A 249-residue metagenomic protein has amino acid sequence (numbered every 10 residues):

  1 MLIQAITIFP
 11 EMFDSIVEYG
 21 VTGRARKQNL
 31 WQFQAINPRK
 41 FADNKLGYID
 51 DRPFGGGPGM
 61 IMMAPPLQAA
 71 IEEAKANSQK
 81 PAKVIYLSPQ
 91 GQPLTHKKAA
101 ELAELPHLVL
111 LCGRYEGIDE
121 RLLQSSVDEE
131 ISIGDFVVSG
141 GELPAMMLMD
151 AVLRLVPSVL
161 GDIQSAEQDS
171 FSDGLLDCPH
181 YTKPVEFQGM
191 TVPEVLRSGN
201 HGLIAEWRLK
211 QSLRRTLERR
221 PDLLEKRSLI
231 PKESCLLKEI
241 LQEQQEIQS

Functional and structural regions predicted by a protein language model:
L2-K40: Glycine-rich, flexible N-terminal cofactor/catalytic loop recognition
Q4-I6, Q34-I36, I85, L108-V109 (+1 more regions): Hydrophobic/aromatic beta-strand patches that form the interior of the parallel beta-sheet core in alpha/beta enzyme
A35-G56: Short, surface-exposed acidic-centric catalytic microdomains
I49-A70: Short, structured active-site "lid" loops
M63-R114, E120, P157: S-adenosyl-L-methionine/SAH cofactor-binding core of RNA-modifying enzymes
L122-F171: Structured adenosyl-cofactor binding patch, chiefly the S-adenosyl-L-methionine
L175-S228, E233-C235: Long, charged alpha-helical interface segments
L229-S249: Short, amphipathic C-terminal "tail helix"
